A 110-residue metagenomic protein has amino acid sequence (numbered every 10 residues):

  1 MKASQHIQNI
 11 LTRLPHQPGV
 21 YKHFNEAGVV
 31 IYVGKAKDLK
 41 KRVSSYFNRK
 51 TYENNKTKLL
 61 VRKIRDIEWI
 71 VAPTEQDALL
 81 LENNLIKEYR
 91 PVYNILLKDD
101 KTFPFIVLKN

Functional and structural regions predicted by a protein language model:
M1-N110: Acidic, glycine-enriched active-site microenvironments
